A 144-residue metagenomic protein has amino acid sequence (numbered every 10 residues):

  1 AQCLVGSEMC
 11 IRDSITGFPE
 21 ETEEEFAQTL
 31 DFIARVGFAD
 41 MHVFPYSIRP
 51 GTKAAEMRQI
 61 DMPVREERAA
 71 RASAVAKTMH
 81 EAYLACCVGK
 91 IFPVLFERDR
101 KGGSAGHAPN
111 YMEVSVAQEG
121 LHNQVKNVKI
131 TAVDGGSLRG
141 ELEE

Functional and structural regions predicted by a protein language model:
A1-G6, C10-I11: Single conserved hydrophobic/aromatic residue that forms the stacking wall/gate of nucleotide- or nucleobase-binding
S7-E8, R35-F38: Secondary-structure transition/capping motifs at alpha-helix termini and the adjoining loop/turn into the next element
R12-T16, H42: Hydrophobic faces of well-ordered beta-strands that scaffold small-molecule active sites in alpha/beta enzyme cores
I15-E20, S47-G51: Conserved radical SAM core fold
P19-R35: Catalytic cores of alpha/beta
E23, K53-E56: Short, well-ordered secondary-structure micro-motifs
G37-S47: Non-cysteine beta-strand/loop elements that form the S-adenosyl-L-methionine
E56-E144: Terminal RNA-binding accessory module
